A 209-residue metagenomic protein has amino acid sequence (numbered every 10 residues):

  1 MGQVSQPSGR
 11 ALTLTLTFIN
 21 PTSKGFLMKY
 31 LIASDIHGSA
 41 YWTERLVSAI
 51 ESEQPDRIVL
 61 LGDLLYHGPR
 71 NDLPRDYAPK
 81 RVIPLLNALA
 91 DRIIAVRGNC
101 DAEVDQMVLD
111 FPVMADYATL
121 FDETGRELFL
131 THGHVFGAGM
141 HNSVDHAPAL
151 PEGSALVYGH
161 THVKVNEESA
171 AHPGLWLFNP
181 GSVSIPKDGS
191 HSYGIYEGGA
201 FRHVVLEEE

Functional and structural regions predicted by a protein language model:
Q3-Q6: Low-complexity, intrinsically disordered or signal/transmembrane-proximal segments
L12-L27: Short, Lys/Arg-enriched N-terminal segments with co-localized hydrophobic residues within the first ~10-30 amino acids
K29-D122: Core catalytic region of metal-dependent phosphoesterases/phosphodiesterases, especially metallo-beta-lactamase-like
I32-S34, I58-D63, I93-N99, F129-H132 (+2 more regions): Active-site neighborhood of phospho(di)ester-bond hydrolases with catalytic His/Asp-centered motifs
H67-R70, E103-Q106, F129, G137-M140 (+1 more regions): Short acidic/glycine-rich loop or secondary-structure boundary segments that cap or lie
D116-G125, N166-A171: Short acidic-hydrophobic surface loop/beta-edge motif
G125-R126, G199: Well-ordered beta-strand scaffold positions
H134-E209: Conserved beta-sheet core of the metallophosphoesterase superfamily
